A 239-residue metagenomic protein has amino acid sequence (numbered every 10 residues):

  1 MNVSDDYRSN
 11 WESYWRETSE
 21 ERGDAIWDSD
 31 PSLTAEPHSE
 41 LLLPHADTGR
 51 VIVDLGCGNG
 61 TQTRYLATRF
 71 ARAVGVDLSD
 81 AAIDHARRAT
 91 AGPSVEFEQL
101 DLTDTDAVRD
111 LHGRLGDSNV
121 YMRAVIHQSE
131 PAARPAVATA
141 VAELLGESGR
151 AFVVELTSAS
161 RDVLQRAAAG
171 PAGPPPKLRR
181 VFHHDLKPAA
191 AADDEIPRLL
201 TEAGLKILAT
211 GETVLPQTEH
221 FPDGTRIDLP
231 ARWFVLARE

Functional and structural regions predicted by a protein language model:
M1-G113, S129-A136, A140, G146-E239: Class I (Rossmann-like) S-adenosyl-L-methionine-dependent methyltransferase catalytic domain, capturing the SAM-binding
V120-Y121: A conserved beta-strand element that flanks and buttresses the S-adenosyl-L-methionine
V125: Hydrophobic adenine-recognition pocket in adenosine-nucleotide-binding enzymes
